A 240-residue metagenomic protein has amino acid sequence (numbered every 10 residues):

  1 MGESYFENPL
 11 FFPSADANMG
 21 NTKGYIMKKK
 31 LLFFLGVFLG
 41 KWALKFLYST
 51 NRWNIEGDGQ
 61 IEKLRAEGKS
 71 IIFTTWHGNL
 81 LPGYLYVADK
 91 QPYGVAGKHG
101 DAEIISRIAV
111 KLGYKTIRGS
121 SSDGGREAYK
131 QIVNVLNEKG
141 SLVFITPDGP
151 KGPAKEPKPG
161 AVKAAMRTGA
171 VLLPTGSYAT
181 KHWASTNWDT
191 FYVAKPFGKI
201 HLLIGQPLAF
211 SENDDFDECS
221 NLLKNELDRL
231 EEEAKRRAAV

Functional and structural regions predicted by a protein language model:
E3, E7, A15-A17: Acidic, Ala/Val/Gly-enriched low-complexity intrinsically disordered segments
F6-F11, T22-F46, E62, A88 (+2 more regions): Non-catalytic C-terminal accessory region of glycerolipid acyltransferases and related lyso-lipid remodeling enzymes
K45-S70, H77-P82: A short, well-structured juxtamembrane/interface segment
Y48-W53, I72, G119-G124, P150-K151: Short, flexible loop segments at the rims of nucleotide/cofactor-binding pockets, characterized by
N54-E56, I117, L203: General small-molecule cofactor/ligand-binding pocket signal
D58, H77, A102, R126-V133: Short, well-ordered alpha-helical scaffold segments within catalytic/effector domains
S70-G124, T168, A184: Catalytic core of membrane glycerolipid acyltransferases/transacylases, capturing the structured, soluble-facing
